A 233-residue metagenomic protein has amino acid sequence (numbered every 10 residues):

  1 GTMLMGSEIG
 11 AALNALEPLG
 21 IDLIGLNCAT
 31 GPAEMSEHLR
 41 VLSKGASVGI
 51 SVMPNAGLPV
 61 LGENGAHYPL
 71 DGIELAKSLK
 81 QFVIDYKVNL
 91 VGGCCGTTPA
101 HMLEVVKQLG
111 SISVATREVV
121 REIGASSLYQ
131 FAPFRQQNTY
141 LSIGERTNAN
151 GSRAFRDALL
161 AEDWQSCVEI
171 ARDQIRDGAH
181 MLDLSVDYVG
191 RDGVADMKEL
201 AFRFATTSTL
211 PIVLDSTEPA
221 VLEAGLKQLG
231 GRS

Functional and structural regions predicted by a protein language model:
G1-S233: Domain-level signal for soluble alpha/beta catalytic cores
